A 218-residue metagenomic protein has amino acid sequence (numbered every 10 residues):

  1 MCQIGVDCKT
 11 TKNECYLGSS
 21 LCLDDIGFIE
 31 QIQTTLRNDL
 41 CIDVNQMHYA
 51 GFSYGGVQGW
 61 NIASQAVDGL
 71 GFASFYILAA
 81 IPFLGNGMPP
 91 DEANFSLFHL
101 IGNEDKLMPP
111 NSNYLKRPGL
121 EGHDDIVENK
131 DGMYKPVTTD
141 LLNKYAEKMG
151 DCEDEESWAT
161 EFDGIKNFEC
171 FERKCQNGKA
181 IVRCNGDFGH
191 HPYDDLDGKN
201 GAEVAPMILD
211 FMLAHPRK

Functional and structural regions predicted by a protein language model:
M1-H48, N61, D197: Serine-hydrolase catalytic machinery in alpha/beta-hydrolase-like enzymes
M1-S20, L115-D131, E155-E172, N177 (+1 more regions): Surface-exposed intrinsically disordered loops and tails
L17-F28, Y54, N129-V137, L196-N200: Extracytoplasmic/periplasmic, Sec-exported soluble proteins
D25-I32, G55-G59, G71-F72, V137-L141 (+1 more regions): Stable alpha-helical elements in mature extracytoplasmic
T35-F95, K106: Primarily recognizes the serine-hydrolase "nucleophile elbow" in alpha/beta-hydrolase and SGNH/GDSL folds
F98-I101, M108-P110: Conserved hydrophobic ligand-interaction patch in extracellular adhesion modules
F98-L100, G132-K218: C-terminal catalytic histidine-bearing segment of alpha/beta-hydrolase fold enzymes
K106-P118, D124-V127, M133-V137, Y193: Conserved alpha/beta-hydrolase "acid-adjacent" motif
